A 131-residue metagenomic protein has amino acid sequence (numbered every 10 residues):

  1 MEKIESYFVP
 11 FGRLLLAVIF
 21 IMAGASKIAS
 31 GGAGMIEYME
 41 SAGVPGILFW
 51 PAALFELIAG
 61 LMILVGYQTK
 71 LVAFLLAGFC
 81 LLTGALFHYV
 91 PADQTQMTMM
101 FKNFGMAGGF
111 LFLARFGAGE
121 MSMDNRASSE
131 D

Functional and structural regions predicted by a protein language model:
M1-S30, E37, G46-L54, I58 (+1 more regions): Extended, low-polarity transmembrane helix blocks
